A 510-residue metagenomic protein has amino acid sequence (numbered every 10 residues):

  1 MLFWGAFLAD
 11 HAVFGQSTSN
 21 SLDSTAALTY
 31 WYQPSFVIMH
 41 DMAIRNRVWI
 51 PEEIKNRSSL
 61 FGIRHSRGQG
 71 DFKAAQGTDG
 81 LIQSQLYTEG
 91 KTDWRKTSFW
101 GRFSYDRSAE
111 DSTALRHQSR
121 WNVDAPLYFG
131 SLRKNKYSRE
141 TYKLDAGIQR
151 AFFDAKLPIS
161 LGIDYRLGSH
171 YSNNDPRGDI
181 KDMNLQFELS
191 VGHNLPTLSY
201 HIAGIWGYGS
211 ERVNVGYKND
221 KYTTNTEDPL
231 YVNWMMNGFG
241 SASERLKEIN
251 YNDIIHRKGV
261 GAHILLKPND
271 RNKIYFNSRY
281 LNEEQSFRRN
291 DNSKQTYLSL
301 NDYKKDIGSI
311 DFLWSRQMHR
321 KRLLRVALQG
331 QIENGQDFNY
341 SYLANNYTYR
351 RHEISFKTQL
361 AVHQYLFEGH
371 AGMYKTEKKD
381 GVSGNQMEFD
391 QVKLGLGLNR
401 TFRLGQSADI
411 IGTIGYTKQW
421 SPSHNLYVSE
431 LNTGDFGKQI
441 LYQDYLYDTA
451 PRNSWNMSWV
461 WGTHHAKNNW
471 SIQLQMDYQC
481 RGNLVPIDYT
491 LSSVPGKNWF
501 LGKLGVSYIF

Functional and structural regions predicted by a protein language model:
H11-D111, A125: N-terminal, post-signal peptide beta-strand-biased segments of exported outer-membrane/organellar beta-barrel and other
S17-L22, W49-S59, G90-G101, R150-I159 (+6 more regions): Short loop/turn motifs that connect adjacent beta-strands in outer-membrane beta-barrel proteins
S19-A26, P196-T197, K497-F510: Outer-membrane beta-barrel "beta-signal"
Q69-Q83, N135-Y137, G168-D182, I249-D253 (+1 more regions): Outer-membrane beta-barrel proteins
L81-R102, K181-Y208, S315-Q317, D390-N399: Transmembrane beta-barrel strand/turn architecture of Gram-negative outer membrane proteins
H117-A151: A broadly used, surface-exposed interaction patch
R120-S131, L230-I509: Outer membrane beta-barrel transmembrane domains
E140-M235: Internal, well-ordered domain-core segments that constitute the primary functional module of diverse proteins
